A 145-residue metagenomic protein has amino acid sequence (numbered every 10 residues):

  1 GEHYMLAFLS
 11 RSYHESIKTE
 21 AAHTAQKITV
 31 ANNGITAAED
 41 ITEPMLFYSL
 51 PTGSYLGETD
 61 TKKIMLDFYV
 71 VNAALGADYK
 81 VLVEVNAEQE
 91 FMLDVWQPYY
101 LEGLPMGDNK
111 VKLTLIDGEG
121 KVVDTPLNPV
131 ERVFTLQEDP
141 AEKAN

Functional and structural regions predicted by a protein language model:
G1-E2, L101-K110: Surface-exposed, short loops/turns at beta-strand junctions within beta-sandwich domains
S10-T19, E90-F91, I116-T125: Short acidic/polar inter-strand loop motif in beta-rich domains
T19-A37, P126-N145: Short beta-strand elements
T29-E58, A144-N145: Short, compositionally biased P/S/T/A/G/V-rich stretches that sit at domain boundaries
G53, M65-A73: Short edge beta-strand/loop segments characteristic of extracellular beta-sandwich folds
Y79-V83: Short beta-strand elements bearing conserved aromatic residues within extracellular beta-rich modules
E88-W96: Short beta-strand segments within Ig-like beta-sandwich modules, predominantly Fibronectin type-III
